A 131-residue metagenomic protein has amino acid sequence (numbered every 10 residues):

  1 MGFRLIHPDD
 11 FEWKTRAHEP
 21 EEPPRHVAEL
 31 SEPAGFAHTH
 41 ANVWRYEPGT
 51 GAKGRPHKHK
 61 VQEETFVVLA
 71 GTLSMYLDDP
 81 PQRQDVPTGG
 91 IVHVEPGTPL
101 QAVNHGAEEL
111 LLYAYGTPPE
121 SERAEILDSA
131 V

Functional and structural regions predicted by a protein language model:
M1-H40, E47, R123-V131: A short, N-terminal "cap"/entry segment at the start of jelly-roll beta-barrel domains of the cupin/DSBH fold
F3, Q101-V131: Double-stranded beta-helix
S31-H40, G51-T65, D79-P80: A short beta-loop-beta micro-motif enriched in histidine and acidic residues
F36-A37, E47-A52, T72, P118-S121: Short, charged/polar surface micro-motifs in flexible loops or helix N-caps
N42-W44, F66, Y113: Conserved hydrophobic/aromatic positions in well-ordered beta-strands
G49-G51, T88-G89, E95-G97: Tight coil/turn sites that cap or link beta-strands
G54-R55, M75-Y76, Q84, V94 (+1 more regions): Short beta-strand His + acidic residue motifs that chelate non-heme Fe in jelly-roll/DSBH and cupin folds
K60-T88: A short beta-strand-loop-beta hairpin characteristic of the jelly-roll/cupin
